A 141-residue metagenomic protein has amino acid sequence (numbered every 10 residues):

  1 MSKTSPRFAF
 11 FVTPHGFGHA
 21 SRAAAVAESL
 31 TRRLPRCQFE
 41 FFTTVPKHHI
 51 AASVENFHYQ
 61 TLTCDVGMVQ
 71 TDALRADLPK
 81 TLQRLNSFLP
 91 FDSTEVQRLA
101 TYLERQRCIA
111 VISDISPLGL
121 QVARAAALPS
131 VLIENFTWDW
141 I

Functional and structural regions predicted by a protein language model:
K3-G16: Nucleotide-activated donor-dependent transferases that construct or modify glycoconjugates
A9, Q38-E40, V131: A structural signal for isolated positions on well-ordered beta-strands in alpha/beta enzyme cores
V12, T43-V45, S113, E134: Short beta-strand/turn micro-motifs composed of small residues that flank or help shape donor/cofactor-binding pockets
F17-S21, H49-I50: Short N-terminal binding/cap micro-motifs at the start of the first secondary-structure element
A20-T31: Short amphipathic alpha-helix
C37-P90: Conserved nucleotide-sugar phosphate-binding/catalytic loop shared by glycosyltransferases and other
A76-A110: Conserved nucleotide-sugar donor-binding subdomain of glycosyltransferases
R98-I141: Conserved nucleotide-sugar donor-interacting segment of glycosyltransferase catalytic cores, predominantly GT-B
